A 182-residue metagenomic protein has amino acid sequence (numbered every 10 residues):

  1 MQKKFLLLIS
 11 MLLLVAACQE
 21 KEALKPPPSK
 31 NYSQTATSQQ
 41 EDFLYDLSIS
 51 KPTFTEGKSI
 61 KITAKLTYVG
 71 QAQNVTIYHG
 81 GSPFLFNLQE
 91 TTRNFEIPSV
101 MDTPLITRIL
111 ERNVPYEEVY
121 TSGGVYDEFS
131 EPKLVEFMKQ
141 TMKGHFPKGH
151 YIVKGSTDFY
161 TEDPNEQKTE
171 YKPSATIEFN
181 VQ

Functional and structural regions predicted by a protein language model:
M1-K4: Positively charged n-region of N-terminal signal peptides that target proteins for export
L14-A17: C-terminal motif of bacterial Sec signal peptides marking the signal peptidase cleavage site
Q19-K21: Bacterial signal peptide processing site
K25-F54: Low-complexity, acidic Ser/Thr/Pro/Gly-rich terminal tails and inter-domain linkers that flank the onset of structured
K58-I62: Structural beta-strand segments of beta-rich domains
L66-G70: Asparagine-centered strand-capping/turn motif at beta-strand->loop junctions
A72-G80: Short, hydrophobic/aromatic beta-strand segments
G80-Q182: Extended, well-structured beta-strand/loop surface patches that form recognition or cofactor-anchoring regions within
